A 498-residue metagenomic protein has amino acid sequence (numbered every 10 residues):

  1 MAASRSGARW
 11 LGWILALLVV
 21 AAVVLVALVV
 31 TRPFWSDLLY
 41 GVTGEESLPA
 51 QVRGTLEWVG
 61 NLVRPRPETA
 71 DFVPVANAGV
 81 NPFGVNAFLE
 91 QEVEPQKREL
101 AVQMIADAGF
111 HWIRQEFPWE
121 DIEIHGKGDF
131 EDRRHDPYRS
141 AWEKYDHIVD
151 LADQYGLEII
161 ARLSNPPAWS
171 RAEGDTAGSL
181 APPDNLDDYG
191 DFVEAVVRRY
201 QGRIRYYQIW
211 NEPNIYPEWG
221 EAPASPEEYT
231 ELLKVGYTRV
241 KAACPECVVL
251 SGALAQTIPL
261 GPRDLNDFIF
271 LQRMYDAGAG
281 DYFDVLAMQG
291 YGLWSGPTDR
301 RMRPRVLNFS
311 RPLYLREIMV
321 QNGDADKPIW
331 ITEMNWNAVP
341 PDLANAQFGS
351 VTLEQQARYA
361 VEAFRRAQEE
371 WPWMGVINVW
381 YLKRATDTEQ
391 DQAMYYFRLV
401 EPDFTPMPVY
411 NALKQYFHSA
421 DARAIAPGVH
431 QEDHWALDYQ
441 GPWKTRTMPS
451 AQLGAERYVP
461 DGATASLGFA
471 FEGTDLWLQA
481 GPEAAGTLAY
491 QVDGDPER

Functional and structural regions predicted by a protein language model:
A2-A22: N-terminal Sec-pathway targeting helices
G12, L28, R32-A76, D129-E131 (+5 more regions): Aromatic-rich peripheral "rim/lid" segments of glycoside hydrolase catalytic domains that contact and position glycan
V29-W112, K127-D129, R133-H135, D150-Q154 (+3 more regions): N-terminal carbohydrate-binding accessory modules
N81-A87, H111-Q115, I159-L163, R205-I209 (+4 more regions): Hydrophobic faces of well-ordered beta-strands that scaffold small-molecule active sites in alpha/beta enzyme cores
Q91-D107, L186-R198, D264-A277, A357-R366: Short, acidic/polar
A108-E131, H135-R263, L293, W336-V339: Substrate-binding cleft and catalytic face of glycoside hydrolase catalytic domains, especially the flexible beta-alpha
L186, G190, A224-E354, L399: Noncatalytic carbohydrate-binding groove/subsite architecture in carbohydrate-active enzymes
H418-R498: Glycan-recognition surfaces in beta-rich domains, encompassing non-catalytic CBMs and lectin-like receptor-binding
